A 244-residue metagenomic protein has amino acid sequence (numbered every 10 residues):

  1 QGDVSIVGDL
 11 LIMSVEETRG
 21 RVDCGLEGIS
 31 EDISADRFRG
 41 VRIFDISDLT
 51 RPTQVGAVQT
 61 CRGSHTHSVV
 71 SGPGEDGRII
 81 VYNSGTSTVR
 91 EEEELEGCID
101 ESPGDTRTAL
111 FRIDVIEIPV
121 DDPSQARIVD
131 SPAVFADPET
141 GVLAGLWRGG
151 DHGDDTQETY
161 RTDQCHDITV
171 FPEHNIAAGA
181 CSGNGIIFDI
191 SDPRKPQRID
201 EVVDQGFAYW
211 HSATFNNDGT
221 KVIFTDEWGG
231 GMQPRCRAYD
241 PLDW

Functional and structural regions predicted by a protein language model:
Q1-W244: Feature marking well-ordered beta-strand scaffolds used for ligand recognition
